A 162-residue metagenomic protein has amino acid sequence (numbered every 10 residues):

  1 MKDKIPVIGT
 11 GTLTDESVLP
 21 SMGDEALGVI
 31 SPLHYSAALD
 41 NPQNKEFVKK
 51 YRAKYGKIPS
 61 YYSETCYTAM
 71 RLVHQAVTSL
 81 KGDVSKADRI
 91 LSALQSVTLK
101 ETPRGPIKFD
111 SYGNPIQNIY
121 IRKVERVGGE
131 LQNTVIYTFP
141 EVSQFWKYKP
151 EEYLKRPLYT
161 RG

Functional and structural regions predicted by a protein language model:
M1-G162: Extracytosolic ligand-binding ectodomains
